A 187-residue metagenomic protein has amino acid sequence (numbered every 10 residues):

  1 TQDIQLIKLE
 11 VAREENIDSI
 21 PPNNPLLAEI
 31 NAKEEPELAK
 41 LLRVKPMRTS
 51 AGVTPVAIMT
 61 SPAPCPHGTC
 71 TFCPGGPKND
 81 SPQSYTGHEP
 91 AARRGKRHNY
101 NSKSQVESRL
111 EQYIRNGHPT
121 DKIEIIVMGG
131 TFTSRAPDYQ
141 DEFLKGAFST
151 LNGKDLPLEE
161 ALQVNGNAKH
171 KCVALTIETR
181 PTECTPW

Functional and structural regions predicted by a protein language model:
T1-Q105, R109-K154: Flexible, acidic/Gly-rich N-terminal and inter-domain linker regions that tether and position cofactor-handling modules
F148-W187: Radical SAM/AdoMet-radical enzyme domain recognition
